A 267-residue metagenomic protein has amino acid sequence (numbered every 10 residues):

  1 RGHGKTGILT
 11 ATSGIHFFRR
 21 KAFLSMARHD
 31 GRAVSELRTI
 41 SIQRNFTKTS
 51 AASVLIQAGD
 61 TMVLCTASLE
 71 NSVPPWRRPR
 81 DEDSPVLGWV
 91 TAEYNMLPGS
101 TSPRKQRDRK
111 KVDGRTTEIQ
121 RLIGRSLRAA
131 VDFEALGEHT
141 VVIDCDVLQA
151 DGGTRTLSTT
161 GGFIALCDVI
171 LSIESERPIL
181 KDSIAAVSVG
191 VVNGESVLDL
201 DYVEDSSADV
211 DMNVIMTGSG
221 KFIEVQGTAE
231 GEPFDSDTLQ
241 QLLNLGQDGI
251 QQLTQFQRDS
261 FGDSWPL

Functional and structural regions predicted by a protein language model:
F17-F18, F23: Aromatic (phenylalanine/tyrosine) cluster motif
M26-S50, V54-Q57: Short, Gly/Pro- and small/polar-rich lid/capping loops
F46, V54-L136, F222, Q226-Q241: Glycine-rich, flexible beta-strand/loop modules in the N-terminal catalytic cores of phosphate-handling
R121, V142-L171: Conserved mixed alpha/beta catalytic, RNA-binding, or beta-rich assembly cores of soluble enzyme, regulatory
E134-A135, G153-L157, C167-V169, R177-L267: A structural signal for small-residue-enriched, beta-sheet-centric alpha/beta enzyme cores and oligomeric scaffold folds
